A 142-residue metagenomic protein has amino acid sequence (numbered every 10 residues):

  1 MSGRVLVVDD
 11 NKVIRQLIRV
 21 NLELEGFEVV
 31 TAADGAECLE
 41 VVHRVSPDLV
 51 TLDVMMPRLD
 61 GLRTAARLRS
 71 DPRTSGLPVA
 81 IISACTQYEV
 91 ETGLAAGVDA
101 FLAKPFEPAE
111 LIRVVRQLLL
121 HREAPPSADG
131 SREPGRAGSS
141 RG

Functional and structural regions predicted by a protein language model:
Q16-L24: Charged docking surfaces used in two-component/phosphorelay signaling
G26-A33, V41: Short hydrophobic/Thr-rich beta-strand motif most characteristic of the beta2 strand and flanking loop of CheY-like
A32-A36, P108: Conserved Asp/Asn-Gly motif in the active-site loop of CheY-like receiver
V45-T51: Active-site beta3 strand of CheY-like receiver
M56, V79: Receiver (REC) domain active-site loop signature in two-component systems and cognate sites in sensor histidine kinases
F106-R116, E123: C-terminal output helix
